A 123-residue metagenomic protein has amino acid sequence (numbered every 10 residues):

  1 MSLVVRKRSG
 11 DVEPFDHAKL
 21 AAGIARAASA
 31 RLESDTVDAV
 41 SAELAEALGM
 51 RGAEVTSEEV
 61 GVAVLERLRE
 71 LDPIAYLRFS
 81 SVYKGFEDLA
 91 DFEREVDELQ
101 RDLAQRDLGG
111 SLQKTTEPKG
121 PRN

Functional and structural regions predicted by a protein language model:
M1-N123: Long, C-terminal-biased catalytic regions of enzyme "large/alpha" subunits
